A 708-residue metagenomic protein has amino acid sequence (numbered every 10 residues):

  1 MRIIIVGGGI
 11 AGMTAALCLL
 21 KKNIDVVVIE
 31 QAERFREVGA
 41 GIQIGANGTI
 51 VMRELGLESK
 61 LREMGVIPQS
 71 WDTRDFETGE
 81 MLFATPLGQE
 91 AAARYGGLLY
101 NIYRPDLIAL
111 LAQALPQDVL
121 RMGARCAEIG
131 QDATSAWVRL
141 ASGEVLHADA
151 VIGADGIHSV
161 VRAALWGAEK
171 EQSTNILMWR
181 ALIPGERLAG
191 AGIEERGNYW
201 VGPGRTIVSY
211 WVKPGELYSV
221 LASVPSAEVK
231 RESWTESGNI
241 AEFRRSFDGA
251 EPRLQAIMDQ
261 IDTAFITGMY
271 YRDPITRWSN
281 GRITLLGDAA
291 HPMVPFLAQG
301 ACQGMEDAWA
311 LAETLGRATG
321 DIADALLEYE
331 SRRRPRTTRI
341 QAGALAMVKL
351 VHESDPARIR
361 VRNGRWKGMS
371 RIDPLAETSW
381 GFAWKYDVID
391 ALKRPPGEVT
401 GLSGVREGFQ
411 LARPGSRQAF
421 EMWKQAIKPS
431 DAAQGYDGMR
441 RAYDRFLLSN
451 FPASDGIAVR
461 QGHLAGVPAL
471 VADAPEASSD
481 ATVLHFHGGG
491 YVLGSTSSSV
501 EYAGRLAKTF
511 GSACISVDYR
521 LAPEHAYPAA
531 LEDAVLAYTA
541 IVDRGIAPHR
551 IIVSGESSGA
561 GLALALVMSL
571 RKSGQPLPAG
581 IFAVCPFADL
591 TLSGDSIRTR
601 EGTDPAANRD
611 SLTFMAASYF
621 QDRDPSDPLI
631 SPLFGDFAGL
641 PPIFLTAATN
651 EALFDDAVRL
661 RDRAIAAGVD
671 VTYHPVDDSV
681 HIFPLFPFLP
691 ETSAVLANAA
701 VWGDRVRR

Functional and structural regions predicted by a protein language model:
M1-I3, L20, G45-L182, A227-R244 (+1 more regions): Conserved N-terminal helical subregion
I3, V151, I283, V483-H485 (+1 more regions): Hydrophobic beta-strand anchors of alpha/beta hydrolase catalytic cores
G8-E33, I152-G153, W179, S209 (+2 more regions): Conserved mid-domain beta->alpha element of the FAD-binding
T14-A15, V161, L562-L566: Hydrolases whose catalytic domains are alpha/beta-hydrolase-1, hotdog thioesterase, or metallo-beta-lactamase-like
E63, A298, E313-V405, K428: C-terminal helical "tail/cap" subdomain of flavin- and related membrane-associated enzymes
E195-V229, I240-E242, F247-D248, M269 (+1 more regions): Active-site substrate-recognition segment that forms the wall of the catalytic cavity or substrate channel
A357-V361, R365-G368, S379, K385 (+2 more regions): A glycine/proline-hinged amphipathic helix-loop "lid/cap" segment that gates access to hydrophobic ligand pockets
A458-R708: Alpha/beta-hydrolase superfamily serine-hydrolase fold, recognizing
